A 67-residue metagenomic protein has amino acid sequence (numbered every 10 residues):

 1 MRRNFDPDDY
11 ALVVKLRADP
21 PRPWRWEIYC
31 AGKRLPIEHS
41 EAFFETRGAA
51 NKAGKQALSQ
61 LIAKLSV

Functional and structural regions predicted by a protein language model:
M1-R25: Short N-terminal "domain-start" leader segments that mark the transition from disordered tails or signal peptides into
L16-R17, S40, L65: Compositionally biased, intrinsically disordered low-complexity segments
P21-P23, L35, N51: A broad, structure-centric signal for solvent-exposed, well-ordered loop/edge residues that line or flank functional
L35-A49: A short, exposed loop/beta-hairpin motif centered on an aromatic-Gly-Thr core
T46, A50-L58: Acidic helix/loop or adjacent segment enriched in Glu/Asp that either coordinates divalent metal
Q56-V67: Short arginine-rich
